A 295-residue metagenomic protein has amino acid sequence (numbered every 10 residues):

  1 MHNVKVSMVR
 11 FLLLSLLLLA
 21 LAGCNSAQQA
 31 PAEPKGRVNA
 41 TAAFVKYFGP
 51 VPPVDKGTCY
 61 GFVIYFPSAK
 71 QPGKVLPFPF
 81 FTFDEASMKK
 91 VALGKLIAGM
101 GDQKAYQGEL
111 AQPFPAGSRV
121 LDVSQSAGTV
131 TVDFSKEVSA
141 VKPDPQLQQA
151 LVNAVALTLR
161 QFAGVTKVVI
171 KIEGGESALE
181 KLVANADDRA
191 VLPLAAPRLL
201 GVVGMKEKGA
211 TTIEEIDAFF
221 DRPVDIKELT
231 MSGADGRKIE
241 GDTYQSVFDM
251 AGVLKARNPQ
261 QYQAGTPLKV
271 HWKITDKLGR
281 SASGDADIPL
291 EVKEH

Functional and structural regions predicted by a protein language model:
H2, R10-L13, L18, G23-H295: Bimodal "functional hotspot" detector
